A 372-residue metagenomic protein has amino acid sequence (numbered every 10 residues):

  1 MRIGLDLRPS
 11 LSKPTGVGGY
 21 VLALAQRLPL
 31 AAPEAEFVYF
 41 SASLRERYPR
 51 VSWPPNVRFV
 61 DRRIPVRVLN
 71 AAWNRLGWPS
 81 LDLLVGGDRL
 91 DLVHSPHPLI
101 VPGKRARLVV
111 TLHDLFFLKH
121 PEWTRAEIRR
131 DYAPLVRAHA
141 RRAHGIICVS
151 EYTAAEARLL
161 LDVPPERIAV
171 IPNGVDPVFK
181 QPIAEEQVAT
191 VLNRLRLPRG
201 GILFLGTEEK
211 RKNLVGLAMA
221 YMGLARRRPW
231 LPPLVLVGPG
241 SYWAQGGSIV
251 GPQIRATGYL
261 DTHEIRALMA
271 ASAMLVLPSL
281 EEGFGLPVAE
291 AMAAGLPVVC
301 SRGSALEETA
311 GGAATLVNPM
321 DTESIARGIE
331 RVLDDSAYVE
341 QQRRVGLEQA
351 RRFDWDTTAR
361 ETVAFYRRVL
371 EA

Functional and structural regions predicted by a protein language model:
M1-A372: Carbohydrate transferase catalytic cores enriched for Leloir-type hexosyltransferases
